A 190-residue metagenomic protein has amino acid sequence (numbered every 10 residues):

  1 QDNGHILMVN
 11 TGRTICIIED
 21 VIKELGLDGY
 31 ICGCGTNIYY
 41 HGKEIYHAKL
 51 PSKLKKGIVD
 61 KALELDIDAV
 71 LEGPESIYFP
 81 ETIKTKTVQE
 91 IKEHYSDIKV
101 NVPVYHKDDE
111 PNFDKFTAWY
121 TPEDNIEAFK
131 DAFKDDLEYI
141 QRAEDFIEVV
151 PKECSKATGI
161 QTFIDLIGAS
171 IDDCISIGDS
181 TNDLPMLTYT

Functional and structural regions predicted by a protein language model:
Q1-K86: Active-site phosphate-binding/coordination module
L25, Y189-T190: Structural motif
K61, L65-Y189: Conserved acidic, metal-coordinating active-site core of Asp-based, Mg2+-dependent phosphoryl-transfer enzymes
